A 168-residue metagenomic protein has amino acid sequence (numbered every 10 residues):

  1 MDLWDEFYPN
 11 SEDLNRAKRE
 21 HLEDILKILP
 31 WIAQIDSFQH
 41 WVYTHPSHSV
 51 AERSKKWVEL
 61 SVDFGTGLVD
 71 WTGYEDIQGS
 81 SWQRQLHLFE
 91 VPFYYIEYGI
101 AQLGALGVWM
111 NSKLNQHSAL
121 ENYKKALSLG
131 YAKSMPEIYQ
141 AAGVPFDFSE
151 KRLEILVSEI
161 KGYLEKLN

Functional and structural regions predicted by a protein language model:
M1-L26, Q39: Zinc-dependent metallopeptidase catalytic helix centered on the HExxH motif and its immediate flanking segment
L3, F7, S11-E12, I32 (+1 more regions): C-terminal, non-catalytic "cap/extension" segments appended to globular domains
I28-W41: Active-site-proximal binding-pocket segments
